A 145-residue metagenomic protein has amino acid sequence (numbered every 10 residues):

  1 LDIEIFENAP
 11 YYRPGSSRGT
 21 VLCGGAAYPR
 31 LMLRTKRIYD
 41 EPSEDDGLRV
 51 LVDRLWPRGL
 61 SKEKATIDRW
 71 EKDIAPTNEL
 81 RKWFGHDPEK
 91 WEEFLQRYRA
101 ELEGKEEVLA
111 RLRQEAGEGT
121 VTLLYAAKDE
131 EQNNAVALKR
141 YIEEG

Functional and structural regions predicted by a protein language model:
E7-A9, G24: Short hydrophobic alpha-helical segments enriched in small aliphatic residues
S16-S17: Serine residues within intrinsically disordered or low-complexity segments
T20-L31: Short, Lys/Arg-enriched N-terminal segments with co-localized hydrophobic residues within the first ~10-30 amino acids
P29-G145: Residues lining hydrophobic/aromatic ligand-binding pockets adjacent to catalytic sites
